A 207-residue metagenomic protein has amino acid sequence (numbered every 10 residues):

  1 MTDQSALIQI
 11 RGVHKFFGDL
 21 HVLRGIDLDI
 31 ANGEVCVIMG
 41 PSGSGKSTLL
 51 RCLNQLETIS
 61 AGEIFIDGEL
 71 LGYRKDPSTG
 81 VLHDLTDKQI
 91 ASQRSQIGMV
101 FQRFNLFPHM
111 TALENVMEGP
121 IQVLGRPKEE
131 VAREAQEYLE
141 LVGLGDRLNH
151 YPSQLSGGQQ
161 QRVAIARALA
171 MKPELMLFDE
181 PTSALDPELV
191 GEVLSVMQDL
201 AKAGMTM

Functional and structural regions predicted by a protein language model:
M39-P41: The feature captures the beta-strand-to-loop junction immediately N-terminal to the Walker
G62-S78: Conserved ABC transporter NBD signature motif
M110-E118: Short coil-to-helix segment of the ABC ATPase nucleotide-binding domain corresponding to the Q-loop/switch region
H150-S153, M171, A203: Conserved signature/switch motifs of ABC ATPase nucleotide-binding domains
M176-D179: Catalytic Walker B motif of ABC-type/P-loop ATPase nucleotide-binding domains
P187-L189: Helix N-cap at the start of a conserved alpha-helix in ABC-type nucleotide-binding domains
